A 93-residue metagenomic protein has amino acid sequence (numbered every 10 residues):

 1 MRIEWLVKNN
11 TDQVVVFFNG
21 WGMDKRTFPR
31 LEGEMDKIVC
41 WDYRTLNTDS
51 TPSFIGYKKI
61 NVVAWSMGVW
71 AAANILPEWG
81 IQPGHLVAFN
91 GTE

Functional and structural regions predicted by a protein language model:
R2-D49: Conserved HGGG/HGGXW glycine-rich cap/lid loop of the alpha/beta-hydrolase fold
V7-D12, G33, S53-K59, W79-I81: Flexible, charged surface loops at secondary-structure boundaries
N19, A64, N90: Short beta-strand/turn micro-motifs composed of small residues that flank or help shape donor/cofactor-binding pockets
G22, M67, E93: Short, glycine/serine-rich, charged loops/turns that create anion-binding and catalytic segments at active sites
R30, N74-E78: Active-site signature of alpha/beta-hydrolase-fold catalytic machinery across serine- and Asp/Cys-nucleophile hydrolases
R44, L86-E93: Active-site nucleophile loop of the alpha/beta-hydrolase fold
I60-N61, G84-V87: Residue in the alpha/beta-hydrolase core beta-strand immediately N-terminal to the catalytic nucleophile
V63-A72: Gly/Ala-rich beta-loop-alpha elbow adjacent to hydrolase catalytic centers
